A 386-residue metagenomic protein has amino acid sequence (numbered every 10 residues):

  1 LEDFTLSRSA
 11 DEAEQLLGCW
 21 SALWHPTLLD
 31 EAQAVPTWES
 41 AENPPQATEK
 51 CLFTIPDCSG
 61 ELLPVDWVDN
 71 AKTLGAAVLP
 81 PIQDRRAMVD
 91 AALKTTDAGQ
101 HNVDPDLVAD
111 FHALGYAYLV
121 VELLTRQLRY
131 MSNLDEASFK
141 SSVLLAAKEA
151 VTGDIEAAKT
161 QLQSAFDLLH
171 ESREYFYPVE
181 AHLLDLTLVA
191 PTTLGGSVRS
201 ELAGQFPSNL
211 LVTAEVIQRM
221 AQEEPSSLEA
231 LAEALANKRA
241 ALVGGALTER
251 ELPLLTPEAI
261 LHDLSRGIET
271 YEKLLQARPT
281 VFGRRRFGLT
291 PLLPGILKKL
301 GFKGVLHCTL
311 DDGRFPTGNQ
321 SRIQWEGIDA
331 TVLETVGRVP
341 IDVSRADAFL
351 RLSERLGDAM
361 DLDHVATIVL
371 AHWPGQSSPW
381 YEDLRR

Functional and structural regions predicted by a protein language model:
L1-R386: Catalytic-domain carbohydrate-binding cleft regions of carbohydrate-active enzymes
